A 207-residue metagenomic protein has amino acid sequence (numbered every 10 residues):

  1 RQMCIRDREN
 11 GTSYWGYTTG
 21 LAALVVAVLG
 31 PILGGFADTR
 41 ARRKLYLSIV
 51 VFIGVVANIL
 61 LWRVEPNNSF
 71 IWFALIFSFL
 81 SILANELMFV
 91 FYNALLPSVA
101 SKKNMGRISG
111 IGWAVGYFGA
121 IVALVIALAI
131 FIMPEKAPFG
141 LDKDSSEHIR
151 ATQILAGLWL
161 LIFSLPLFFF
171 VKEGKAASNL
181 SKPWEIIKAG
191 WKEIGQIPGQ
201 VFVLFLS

Functional and structural regions predicted by a protein language model:
M3-I5: Short, small-residue-biased leader/transition segments that mark boundaries at the very start of proteins
W15-G35: Central cavity-lining transmembrane alpha-helices of secondary-active solute carriers, predominantly the Major
A37-F52: Cytoplasmic membrane-interface "Motif A"-like loop-to-helix N-cap segments of 12-TM Major Facilitator Superfamily
S48-N68: C-terminal ends and interior cores of transmembrane alpha-helices in multi-pass membrane transporters/permeases
F77, L83-A114: Cytoplasmic helix-loop-helix junction between adjacent transmembrane helices in 12-TM secondary transporters
S109-F131: Glycine-rich segments within core transmembrane alpha-helices of 12-TM secondary carriers
A123-K136, G157-A176: C-terminal membrane-cytosol helix-exit motif in multi-pass small-molecule transporters
K172-S207: Juxtamembrane intracellular "pre-TM" segments in multi-pass secondary transporters
